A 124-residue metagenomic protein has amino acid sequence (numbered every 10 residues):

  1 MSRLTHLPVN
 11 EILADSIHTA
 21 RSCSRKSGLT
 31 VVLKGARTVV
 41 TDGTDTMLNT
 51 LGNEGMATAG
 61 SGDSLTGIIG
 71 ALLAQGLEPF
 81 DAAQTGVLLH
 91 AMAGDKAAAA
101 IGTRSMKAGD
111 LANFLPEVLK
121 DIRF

Functional and structural regions predicted by a protein language model:
M1-L51: Glycine-rich phosphate/dinucleotide-binding loop and adjoining beta-alpha-beta core of small-molecule
R3, T58-L89: Short, small-residue alpha-helix embedded
R3-H6, T50-M56, T66, G70 (+1 more regions): Short beta-alpha connecting loops at secondary-structure transitions that line or flank enzyme active sites
R3-T5, L13, N53, G76-L77 (+3 more regions): N-terminal loops that bind phosphate or other acidic moieties and the adjacent beta-alpha structural core
A14-S22, L48-L73: Gly/Ser/Thr-rich active-site loops/lids in small-molecule metabolic enzymes that frequently grip phosphoryl groups
S16-S24, P79-A93, A108-P116: Short, well-structured alpha-helical segments that form the helix of a local strand-helix-strand
L33-G35, D42, T50-L51, G60-G62 (+4 more regions): Active-site proximal loops enriched in glycine and acidic residues that flank catalytic Cys/His/Asp and coordinate
G94-F124: Charged C-terminal helix
